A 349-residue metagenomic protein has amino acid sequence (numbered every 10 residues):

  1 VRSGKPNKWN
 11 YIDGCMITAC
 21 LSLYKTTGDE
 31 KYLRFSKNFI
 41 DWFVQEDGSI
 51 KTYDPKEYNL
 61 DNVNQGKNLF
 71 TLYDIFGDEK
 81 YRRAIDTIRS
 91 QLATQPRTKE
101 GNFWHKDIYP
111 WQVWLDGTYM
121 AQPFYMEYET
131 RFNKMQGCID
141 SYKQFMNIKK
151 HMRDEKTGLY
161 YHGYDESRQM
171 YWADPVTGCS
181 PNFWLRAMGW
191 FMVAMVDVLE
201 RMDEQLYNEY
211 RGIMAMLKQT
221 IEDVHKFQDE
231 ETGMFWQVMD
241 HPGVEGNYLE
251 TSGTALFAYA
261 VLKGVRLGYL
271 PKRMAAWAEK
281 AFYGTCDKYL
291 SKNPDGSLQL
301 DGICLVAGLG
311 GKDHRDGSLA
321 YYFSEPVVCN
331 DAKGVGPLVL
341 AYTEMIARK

Functional and structural regions predicted by a protein language model:
V1-G14, T26-L33, W42-G66, L72-I85 (+5 more regions): CBM-like carbohydrate-recognition segments
V1-K5, R34-K51, R83-N102, M135-Y164 (+3 more regions): Long, well-ordered core segments of solenoidal/helical folds
V44-K51, N102-D107, S167-P181, W236-G246 (+1 more regions): Acidic/His metal-coordination segments adjacent to aromatic residues that form catalytic metal sites in metalloenzymes
D116-R131: Acidic/serine-rich, low-complexity amphipathic helices located in mid- to C-terminal regulatory regions
T118-Y119, N182-M195, A255, L338: Alpha-helical bundle segments that constitute or directly flank the non-heme di-iron/ferroxidase center
Y128-I139, V198-R211, G264-R273: Inter-helical turn/loop segments and adjacent helix faces that build the functional surface of alpha-helical bundle
M192-P242, G246: Oxyanion-binding "anion nests"
